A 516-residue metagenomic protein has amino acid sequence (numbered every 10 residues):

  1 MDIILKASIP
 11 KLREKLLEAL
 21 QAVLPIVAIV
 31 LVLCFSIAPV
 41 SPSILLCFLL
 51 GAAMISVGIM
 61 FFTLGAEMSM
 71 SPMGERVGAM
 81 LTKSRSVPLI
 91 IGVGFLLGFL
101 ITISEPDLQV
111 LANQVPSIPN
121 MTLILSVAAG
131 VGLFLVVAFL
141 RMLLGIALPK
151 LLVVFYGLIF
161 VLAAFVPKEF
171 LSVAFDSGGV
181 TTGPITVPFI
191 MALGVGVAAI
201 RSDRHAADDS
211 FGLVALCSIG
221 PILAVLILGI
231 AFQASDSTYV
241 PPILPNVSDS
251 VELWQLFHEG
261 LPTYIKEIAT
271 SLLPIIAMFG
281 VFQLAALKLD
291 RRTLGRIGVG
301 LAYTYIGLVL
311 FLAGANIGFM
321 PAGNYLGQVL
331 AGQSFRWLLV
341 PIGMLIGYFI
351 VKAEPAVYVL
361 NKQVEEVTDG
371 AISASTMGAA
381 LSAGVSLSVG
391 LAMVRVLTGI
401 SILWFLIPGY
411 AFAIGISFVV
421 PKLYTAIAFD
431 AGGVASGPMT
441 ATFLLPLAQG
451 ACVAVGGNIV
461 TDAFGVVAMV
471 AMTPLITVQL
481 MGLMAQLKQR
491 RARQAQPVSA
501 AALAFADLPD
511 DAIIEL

Functional and structural regions predicted by a protein language model:
M1-A19, V23, G74-P88, S202-L213 (+6 more regions): Intrinsically disordered, low-complexity non-transmembrane regions of multi-pass membrane transporters
D2, A138-V153, E169, R201-N246 (+4 more regions): Juxtamembrane and boundary regions of transmembrane helices in multi-pass small-molecule transporters and channels
R13-A19, V40-L50, T82, V115-I124 (+7 more regions): Interfacial loop-to-helix junctions that mark the boundaries of transmembrane helices in multi-pass membrane
E14-A22, L46-A52, M80-L89, L148-V153 (+3 more regions): Alpha-helical transmembrane segments and their helix-start/interface "positive-inside/aromatic belt" motifs in integral
L24-I37, G51-F61, V93-L100, G130-R141 (+10 more regions): Hydrophobic core segments of alpha-helical transmembrane domains in multi-pass membrane transport and ion-translocation
V32-L46, A66-G74, L100-V115, F134-I146 (+11 more regions): Transmembrane helix-loop junctions in multi-pass membrane proteins
G78-M80, V87-L158, R336-S417: Helix-loop-helix junctions within the multi-pass membrane cores of secondary transporters/permeases
I243-A356: Transmembrane helical segments that form the transport core of multi-pass membrane transport proteins
